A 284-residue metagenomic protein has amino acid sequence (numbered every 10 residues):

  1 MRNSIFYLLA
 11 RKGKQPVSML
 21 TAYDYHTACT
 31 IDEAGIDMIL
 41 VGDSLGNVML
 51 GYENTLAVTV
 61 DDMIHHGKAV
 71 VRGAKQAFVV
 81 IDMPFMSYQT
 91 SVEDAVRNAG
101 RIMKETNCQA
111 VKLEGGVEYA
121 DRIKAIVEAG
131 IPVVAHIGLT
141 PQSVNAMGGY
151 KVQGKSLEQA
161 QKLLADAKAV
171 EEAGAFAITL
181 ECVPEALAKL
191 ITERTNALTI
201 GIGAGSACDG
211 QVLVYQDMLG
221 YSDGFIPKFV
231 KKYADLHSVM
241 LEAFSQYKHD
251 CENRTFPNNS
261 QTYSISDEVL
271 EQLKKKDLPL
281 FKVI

Functional and structural regions predicted by a protein language model:
R2-A234, S238-Q272, K276-I284: Alpha/beta enzyme core
